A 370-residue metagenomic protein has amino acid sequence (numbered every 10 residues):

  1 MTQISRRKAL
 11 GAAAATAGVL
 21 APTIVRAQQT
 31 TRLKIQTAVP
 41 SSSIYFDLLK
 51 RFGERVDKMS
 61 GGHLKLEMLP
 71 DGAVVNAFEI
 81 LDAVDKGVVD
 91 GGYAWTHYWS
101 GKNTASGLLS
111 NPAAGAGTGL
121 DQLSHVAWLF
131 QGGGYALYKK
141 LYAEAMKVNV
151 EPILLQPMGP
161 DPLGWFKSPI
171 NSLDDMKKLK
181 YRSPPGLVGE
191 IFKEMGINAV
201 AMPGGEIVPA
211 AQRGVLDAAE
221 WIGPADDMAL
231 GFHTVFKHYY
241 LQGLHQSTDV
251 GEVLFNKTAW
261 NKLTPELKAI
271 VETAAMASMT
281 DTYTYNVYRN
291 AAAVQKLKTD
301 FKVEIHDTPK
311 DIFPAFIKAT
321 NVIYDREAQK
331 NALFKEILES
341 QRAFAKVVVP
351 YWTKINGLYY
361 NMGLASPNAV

Functional and structural regions predicted by a protein language model:
T2-H125, A145-V370: N-terminal secretory/targeting leader peptides
L120-Y138: A gly/proline- and charged-residue-enriched helix-loop-helix capping module
Y142: Extracellular C-type lectin-like domains
